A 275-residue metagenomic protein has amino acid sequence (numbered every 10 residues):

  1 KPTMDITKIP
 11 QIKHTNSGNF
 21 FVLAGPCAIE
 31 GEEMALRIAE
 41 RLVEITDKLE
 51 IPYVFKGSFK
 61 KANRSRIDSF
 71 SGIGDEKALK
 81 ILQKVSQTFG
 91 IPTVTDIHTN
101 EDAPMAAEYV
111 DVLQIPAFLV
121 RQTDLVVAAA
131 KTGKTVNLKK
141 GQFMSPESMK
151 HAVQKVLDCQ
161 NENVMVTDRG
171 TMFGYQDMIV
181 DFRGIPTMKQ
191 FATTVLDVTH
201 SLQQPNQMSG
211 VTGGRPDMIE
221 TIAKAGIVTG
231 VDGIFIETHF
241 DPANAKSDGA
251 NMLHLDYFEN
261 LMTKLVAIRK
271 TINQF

Functional and structural regions predicted by a protein language model:
P2-L23, I272-F275: N-terminal amphipathic alpha-helix/helix-capping segment at the start of soluble metabolic enzymes
S17-F21, L49-Y53, Q87-T93, Y109-D111 (+4 more regions): Short, well-ordered coil/turn segments that N-cap beta-strands
P26-M34, Y53-D75, T238-G249: Glycine-rich, proline-tolerant flexible connector loops at the mouths of alpha/beta enzymes
L42-E44, K48, D68-V94, A129-T135 (+3 more regions): Alpha-helix-loop-beta-strand connector modules within alpha/beta enzyme cores
I51-S58, P92-I97, L196-V198, D232-D241: Short beta-strand segments at enzyme active-site cores
I67-E76, V112-L119, Y175-F182, L202-I227 (+2 more regions): Active-site-adjacent loop and "lid" segments of alpha/beta metabolic enzymes
I73-G74, T88-D102, D111-D124, T135-P146 (+1 more regions): Catalytic beta/alpha-barrel core
G133, N137-T238: Catalytic alpha/beta core domains of metabolic enzymes, predominantly
